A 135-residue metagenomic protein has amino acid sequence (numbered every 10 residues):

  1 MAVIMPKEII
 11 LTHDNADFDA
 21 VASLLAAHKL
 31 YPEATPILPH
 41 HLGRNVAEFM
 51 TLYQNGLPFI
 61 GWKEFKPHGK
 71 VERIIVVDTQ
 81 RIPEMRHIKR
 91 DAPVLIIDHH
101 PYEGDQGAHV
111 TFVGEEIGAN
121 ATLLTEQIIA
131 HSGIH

Functional and structural regions predicted by a protein language model:
M1-H135: Replace "Mg2+/Mn2+-dependent" with "divalent metal-dependent
